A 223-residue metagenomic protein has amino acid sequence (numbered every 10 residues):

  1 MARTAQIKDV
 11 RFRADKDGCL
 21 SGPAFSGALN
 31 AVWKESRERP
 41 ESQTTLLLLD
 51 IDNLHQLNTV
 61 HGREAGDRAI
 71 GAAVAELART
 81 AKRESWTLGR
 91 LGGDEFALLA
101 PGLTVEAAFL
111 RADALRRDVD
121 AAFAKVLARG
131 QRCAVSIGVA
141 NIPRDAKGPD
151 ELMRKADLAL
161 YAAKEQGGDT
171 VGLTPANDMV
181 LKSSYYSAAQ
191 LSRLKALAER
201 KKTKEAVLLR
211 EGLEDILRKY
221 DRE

Functional and structural regions predicted by a protein language model:
K8-A14, C19-T45, D52-A78, G89-G93 (+2 more regions): Conserved long alpha-helical elements within nucleotide-processing catalytic cores of c-di-GMP signaling and class III
T59, L99-T104, D120, I142-P143: Residue-level recognition of strand-loop junctions within catalytic nucleotide-signaling folds
W86-R90, Q131: A short pre-motif secondary-structure segment
L99, L127-M153, T174: A short glycine-enriched loop-to-beta-strand structural element that forms part of the catalytic core of nucleotide
K155-P175: Catalytic/regulatory signature loops of cyclic-dinucleotide turnover enzymes and related class III nucleotidyl cyclases
D178-K195: Short amphipathic alpha-helix starts
L194, K202-E214: Short amphipathic alpha-helical segments
A198: The alpha-helix within a helix-turn-helix
